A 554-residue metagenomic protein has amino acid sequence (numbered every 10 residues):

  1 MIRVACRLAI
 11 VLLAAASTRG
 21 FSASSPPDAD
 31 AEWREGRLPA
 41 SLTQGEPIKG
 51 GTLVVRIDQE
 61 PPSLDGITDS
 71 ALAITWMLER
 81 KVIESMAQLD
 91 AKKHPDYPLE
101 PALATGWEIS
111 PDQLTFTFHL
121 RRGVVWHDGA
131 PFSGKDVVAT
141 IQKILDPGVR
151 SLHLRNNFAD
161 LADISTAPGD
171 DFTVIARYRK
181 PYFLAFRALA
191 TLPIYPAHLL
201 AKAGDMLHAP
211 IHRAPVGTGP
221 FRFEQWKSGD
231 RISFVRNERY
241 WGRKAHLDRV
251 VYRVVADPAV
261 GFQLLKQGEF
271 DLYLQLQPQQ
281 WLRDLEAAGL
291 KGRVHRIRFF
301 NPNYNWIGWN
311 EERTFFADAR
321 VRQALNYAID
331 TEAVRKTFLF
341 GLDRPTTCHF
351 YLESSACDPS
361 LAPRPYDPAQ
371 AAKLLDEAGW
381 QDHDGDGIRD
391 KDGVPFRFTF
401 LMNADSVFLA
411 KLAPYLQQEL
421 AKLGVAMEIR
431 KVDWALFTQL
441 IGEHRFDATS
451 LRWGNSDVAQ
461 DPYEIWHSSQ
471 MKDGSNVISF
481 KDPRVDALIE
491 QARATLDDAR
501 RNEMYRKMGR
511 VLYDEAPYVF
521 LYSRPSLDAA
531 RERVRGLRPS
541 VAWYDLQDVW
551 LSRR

Functional and structural regions predicted by a protein language model:
S24-S41, T52-P111, Q142, A214-T218 (+1 more regions): N-terminal lobe/hinge region of extracytoplasmic solute-binding protein
D30, G36-R37, K227-R231, R236 (+5 more regions): Detector for C-terminal structural segments
V54, S133-T140, D171-R177, G219-P220 (+7 more regions): Alpha-helical secondary-structure segments
E84, L89-H94, A190-A245, R249 (+4 more regions): Gly/Pro-rich hinge or "lid" segments in bacterial periplasmic/extracellular proteins
T105-R150, I175-R177, G261-L264, F315-A317: Aromatic- and charge-enriched surface segment that lines or borders ligand/interaction sites
H119, L154-K202: Surface-exposed binding/hinge segments that line and control ligand-binding clefts or catalytic entry sites
R121, A209, N237-D284, P414-Q418 (+2 more regions): Ligand-site clamp/hinge motif
I144, S151, S165-A167, E224-V235 (+6 more regions): Extracellular/periplasmic solute-recognition and catalytic clefts
